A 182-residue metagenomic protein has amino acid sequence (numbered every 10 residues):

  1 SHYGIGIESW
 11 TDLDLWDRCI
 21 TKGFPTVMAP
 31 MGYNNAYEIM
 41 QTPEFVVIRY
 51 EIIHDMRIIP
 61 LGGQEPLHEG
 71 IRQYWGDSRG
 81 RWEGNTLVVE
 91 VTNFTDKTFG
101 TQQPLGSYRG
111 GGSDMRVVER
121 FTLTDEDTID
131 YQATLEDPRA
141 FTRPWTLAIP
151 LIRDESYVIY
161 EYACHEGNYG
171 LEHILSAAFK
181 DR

Functional and structural regions predicted by a protein language model:
S1-R182: PEST-like low-complexity, intrinsically disordered acidic/proline/serine-rich tracts that flank trafficking/processing
